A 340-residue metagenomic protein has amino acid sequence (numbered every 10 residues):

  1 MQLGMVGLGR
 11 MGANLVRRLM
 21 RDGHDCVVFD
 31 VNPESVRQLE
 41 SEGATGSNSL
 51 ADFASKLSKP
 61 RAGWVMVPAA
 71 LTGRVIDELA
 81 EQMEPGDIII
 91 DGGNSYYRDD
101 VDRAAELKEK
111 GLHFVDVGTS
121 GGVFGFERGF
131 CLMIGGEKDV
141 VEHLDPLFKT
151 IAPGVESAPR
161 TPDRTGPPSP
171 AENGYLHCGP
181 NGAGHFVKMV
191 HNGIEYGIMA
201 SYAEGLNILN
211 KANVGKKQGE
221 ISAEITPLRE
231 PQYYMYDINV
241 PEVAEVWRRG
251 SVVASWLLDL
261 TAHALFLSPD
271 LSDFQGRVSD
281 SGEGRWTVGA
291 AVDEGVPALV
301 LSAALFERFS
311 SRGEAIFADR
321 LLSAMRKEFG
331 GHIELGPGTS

Functional and structural regions predicted by a protein language model:
M1-L8, R17, K59, K149 (+2 more regions): NAD(P)-dependent Rossmann-like dehydrogenase/reductase catalytic/cofactor-binding core
M1-R61, G86, V123-F126, K327 (+1 more regions): NAD(P)+-binding Rossmann beta1-loop-alpha1 motif at the extreme N-terminus of oxidoreductases
C26, G46, I89, F114-V115 (+1 more regions): Hydrophobic beta-strand scaffold residues
V27, E127-A152, K188-Y196: Short beta-strand and adjoining strand-loop segment in the mid-core of the Rossmann-like NAD(P)-dependent dehydrogenase
A51, G63-L79, Y96-D99: Beta-loop-alpha module in the N-terminal Rossmann-like domain of NAD(P)-dependent dehydrogenases, especially those
V65-V67, G92, T150: Short, well-ordered coil/turn residues at beta-beta hairpins and beta-strand->alpha-helix junctions within
P85-I88, G92-V141: Rossmann-fold NAD(P)-binding glycine/threonine-rich loop
